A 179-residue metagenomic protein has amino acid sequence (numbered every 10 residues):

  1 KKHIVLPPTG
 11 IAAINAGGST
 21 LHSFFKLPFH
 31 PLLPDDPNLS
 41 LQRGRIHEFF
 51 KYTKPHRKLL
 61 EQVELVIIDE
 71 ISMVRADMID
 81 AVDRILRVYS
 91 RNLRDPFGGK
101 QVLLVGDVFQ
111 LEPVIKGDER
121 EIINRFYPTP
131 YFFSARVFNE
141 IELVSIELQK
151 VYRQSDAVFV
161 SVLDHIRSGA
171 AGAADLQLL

Functional and structural regions predicted by a protein language model:
K1-L179: Conserved ATP-binding/catalytic motifs of P-loop helicase motor domains
